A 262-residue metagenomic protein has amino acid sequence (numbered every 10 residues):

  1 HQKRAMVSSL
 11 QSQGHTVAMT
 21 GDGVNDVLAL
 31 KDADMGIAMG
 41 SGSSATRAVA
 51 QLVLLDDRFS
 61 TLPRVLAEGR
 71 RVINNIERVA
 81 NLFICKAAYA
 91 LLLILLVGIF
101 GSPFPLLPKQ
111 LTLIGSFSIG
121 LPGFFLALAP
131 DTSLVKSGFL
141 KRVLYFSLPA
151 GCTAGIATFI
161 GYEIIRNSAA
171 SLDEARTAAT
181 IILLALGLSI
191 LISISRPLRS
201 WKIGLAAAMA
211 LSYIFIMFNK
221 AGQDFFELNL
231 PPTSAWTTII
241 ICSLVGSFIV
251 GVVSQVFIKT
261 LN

Functional and structural regions predicted by a protein language model:
H1-A18, G23, A33, G40-W201 (+1 more regions): Membrane-embedded transport module
H1-N25, K31-D34, I76, G98 (+1 more regions): Cytosolic catalytic headpiece
K202-S212: Central hydrophobic cores of alpha-helical transmembrane segments in multi-pass integral membrane proteins
S212-N219, I249, V253: Structural signal for alpha-helical transmembrane segments and their membrane-water exit/capping regions in multi-pass
